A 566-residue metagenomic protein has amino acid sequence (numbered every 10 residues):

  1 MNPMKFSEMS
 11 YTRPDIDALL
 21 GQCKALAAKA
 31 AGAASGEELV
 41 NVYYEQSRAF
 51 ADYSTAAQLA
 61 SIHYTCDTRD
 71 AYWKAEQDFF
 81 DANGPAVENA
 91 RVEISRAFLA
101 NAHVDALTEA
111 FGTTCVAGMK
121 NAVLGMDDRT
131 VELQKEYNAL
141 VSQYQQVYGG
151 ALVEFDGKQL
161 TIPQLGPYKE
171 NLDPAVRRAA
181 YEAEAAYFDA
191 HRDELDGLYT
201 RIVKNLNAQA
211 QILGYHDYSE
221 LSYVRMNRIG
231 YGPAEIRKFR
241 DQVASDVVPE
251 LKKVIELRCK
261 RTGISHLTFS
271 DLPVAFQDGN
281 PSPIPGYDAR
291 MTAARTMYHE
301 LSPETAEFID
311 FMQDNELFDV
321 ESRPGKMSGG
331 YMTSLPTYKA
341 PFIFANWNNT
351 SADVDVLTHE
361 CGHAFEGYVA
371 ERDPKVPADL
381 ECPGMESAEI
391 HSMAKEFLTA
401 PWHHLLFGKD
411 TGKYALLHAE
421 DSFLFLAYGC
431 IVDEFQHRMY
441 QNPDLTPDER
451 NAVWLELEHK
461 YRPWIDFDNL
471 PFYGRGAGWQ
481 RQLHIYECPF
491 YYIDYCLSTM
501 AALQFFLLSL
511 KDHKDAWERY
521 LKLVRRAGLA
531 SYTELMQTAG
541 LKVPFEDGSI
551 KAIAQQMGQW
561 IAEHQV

Functional and structural regions predicted by a protein language model:
M1-P281: A well-structured
T113, G118-K120, G230, E321 (+8 more regions): C-terminal, non-catalytic "cap/extension" segments appended to globular domains
G125-M126, E184-H191, Y231-R237, L272-P283 (+4 more regions): Glycine- and acidic
Y199-H216, V254-R258, G362-R372, M393-D410: Long, well-ordered alpha-helical segments
P233-A234, L257, R261, L301-E304 (+4 more regions): Inter-helical turn/loop segments and adjacent helix faces that build the functional surface of alpha-helical bundle
S245-D246, A370-E371, C382-D410, A419 (+2 more regions): Post-HExxH zinc-binding segment in Zn-dependent metallohydrolases
Q277-T337, T350-S351: Auxiliary, metal-adjacent structural segments of Zn-dependent hydrolase domains
A345-E371, S392, F397, F435 (+1 more regions): Active-site recognition of the HExxH zinc-binding catalytic motif
